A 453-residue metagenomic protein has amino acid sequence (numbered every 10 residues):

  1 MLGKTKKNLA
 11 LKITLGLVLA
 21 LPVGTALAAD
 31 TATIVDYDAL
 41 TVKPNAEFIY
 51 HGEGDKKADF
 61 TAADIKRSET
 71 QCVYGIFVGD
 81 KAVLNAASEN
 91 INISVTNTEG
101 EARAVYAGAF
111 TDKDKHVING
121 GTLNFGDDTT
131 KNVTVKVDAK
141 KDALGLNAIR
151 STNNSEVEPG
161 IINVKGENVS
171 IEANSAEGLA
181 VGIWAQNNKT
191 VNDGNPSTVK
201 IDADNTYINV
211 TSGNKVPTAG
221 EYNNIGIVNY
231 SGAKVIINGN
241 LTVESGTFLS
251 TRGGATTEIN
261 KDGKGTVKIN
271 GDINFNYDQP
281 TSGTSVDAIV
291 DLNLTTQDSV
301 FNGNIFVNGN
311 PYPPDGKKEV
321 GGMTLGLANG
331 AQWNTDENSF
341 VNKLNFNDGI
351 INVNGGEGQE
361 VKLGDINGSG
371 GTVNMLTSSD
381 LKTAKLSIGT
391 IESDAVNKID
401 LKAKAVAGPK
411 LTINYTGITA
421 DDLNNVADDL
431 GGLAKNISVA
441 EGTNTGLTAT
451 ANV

Functional and structural regions predicted by a protein language model:
M1-V18, P22: Bacterial Sec-dependent N-terminal signal peptides
V23-T31: Sec-dependent signal peptide cleavage junction
D30-L40, A46-E47, D59-G79, S94-N119 (+9 more regions): Extracellular beta-strand/beta-solenoid scaffold signature
V42-P44, F48-A62, V83-S88, I118-T130 (+16 more regions): All-beta strand scaffolds that present successive hydrophobic residues in beta-strands
Y106-A107, F125, L447: Outer-membrane beta-barrel channel domains
T266, N270-E441: Extracellular beta-strand/loop-rich repeat segments of large surface/secreted proteins
K435-V453: Low-complexity acidic/polar repeat-biased segments
